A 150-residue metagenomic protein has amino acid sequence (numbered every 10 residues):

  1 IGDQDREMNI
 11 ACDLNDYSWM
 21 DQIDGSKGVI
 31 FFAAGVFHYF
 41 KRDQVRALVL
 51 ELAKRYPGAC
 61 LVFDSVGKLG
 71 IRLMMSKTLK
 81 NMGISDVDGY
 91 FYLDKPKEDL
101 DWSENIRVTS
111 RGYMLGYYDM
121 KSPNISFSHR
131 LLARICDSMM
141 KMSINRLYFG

Functional and structural regions predicted by a protein language model:
I1-G150: Alpha-helical subdomain
